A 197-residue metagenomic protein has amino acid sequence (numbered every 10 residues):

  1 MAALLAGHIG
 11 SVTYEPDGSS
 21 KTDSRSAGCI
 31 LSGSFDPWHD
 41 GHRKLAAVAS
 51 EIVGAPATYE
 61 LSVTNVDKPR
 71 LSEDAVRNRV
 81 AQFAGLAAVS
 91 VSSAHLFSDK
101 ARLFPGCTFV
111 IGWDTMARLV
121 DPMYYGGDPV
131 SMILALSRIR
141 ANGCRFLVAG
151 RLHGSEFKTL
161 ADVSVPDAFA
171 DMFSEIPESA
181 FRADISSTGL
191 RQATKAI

Functional and structural regions predicted by a protein language model:
M1-I197: Nucleotidyltransferase catalytic core that binds NTPs
